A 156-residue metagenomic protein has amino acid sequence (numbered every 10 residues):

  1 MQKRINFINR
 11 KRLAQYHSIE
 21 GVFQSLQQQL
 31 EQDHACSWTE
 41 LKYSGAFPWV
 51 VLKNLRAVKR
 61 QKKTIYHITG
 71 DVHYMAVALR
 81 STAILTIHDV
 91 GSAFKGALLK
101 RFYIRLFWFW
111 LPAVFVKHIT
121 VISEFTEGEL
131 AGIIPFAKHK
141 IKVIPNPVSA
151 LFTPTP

Functional and structural regions predicted by a protein language model:
K3-A76: Active-site donor-binding segments of glycosyltransferases and PAPS-dependent sulfotransferases
I65-H67, V77-G96: Active-site proximal beta-strand in glycosyltransferases
I68, V121-I122, V143: Short beta-strand scaffold positions
T82, K138-I141: Short acidic capping loops at alpha-helix termini that bridge into adjacent secondary structure
R101-I119: Membrane-proximal helix-turn-helix segments that form the acceptor-binding/catalytic region of lipid-linked
F125, P147: Carbohydrate-associated surface elements
T153-P156: A short helix/loop element that forms part of the nucleotide-sugar donor recognition site in Leloir-type
